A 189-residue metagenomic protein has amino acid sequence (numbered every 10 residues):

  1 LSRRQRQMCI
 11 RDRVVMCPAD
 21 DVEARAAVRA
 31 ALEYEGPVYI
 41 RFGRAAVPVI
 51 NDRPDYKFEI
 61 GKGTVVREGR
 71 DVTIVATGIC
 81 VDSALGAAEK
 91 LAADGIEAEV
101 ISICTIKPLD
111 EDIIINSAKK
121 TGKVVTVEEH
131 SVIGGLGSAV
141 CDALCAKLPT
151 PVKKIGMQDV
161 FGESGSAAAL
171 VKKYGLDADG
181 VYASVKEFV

Functional and structural regions predicted by a protein language model:
L1-I10: Single conserved hydrophobic/aromatic residue that forms the stacking wall/gate of nucleotide- or nucleobase-binding
S2, E23, A27, C80-S83: Generic hydrophobic secondary-structure packing signal
R4, V15, A27-A30, G61-V65: A generic local secondary-structure boundary/capping motif
R11-R53, D179-V189: Structural signature of the thiamine diphosphate
G43-V189: Thiamine diphosphate
